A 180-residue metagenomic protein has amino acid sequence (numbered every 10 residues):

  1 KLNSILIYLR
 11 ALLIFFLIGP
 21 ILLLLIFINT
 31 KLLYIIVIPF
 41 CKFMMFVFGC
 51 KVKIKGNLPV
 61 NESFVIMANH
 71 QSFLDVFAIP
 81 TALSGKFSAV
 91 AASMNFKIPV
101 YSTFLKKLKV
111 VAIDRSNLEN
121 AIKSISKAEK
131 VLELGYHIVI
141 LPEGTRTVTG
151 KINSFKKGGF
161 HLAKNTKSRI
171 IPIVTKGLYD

Functional and structural regions predicted by a protein language model:
K1-K53, T103-F104: A transmembrane-helix-recognition feature enriched in membrane-embedded lipid enzymes and envelope glyco-/phospholipid
I18-L22, I26-F27, F46-V47, L58-L118: Catalytic core of membrane glycerolipid acyltransferases/transacylases, capturing the structured, soluble-facing
F46-I54, A121-I122, K176-D180: Short gly/ser/thr-rich secondary-structure transition/capping motifs
S63-V65, H137-L141: Residue-level preference for the first positions of well-ordered beta-strands
H70-S72, E143-T147: Short glycine-rich anion-binding loops that position phosphate/pyrophosphate groups of nucleotides and phosphorylated
Y101-S102, L134-V139, V148-D180: A cross-family acyltransferase "interaction/gating" segment
L118-A121, I152: A conditional alpha-helix N-cap/helix-loop micro-motif detector
N120-E129: Anionic-ligand binding region
